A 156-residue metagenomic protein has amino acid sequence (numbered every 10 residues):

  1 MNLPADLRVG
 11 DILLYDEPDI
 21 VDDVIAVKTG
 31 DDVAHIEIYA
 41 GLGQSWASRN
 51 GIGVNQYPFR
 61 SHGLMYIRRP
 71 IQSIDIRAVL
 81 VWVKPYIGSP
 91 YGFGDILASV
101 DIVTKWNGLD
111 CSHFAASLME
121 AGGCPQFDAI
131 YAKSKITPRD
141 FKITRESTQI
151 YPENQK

Functional and structural regions predicted by a protein language model:
M1-D6: Mixed-charge, Lys/Arg-rich low-complexity intrinsically disordered regions
L7, I12-I71, I96-L109, P125: Glycine-rich catalytic cores of cysteine/serine-nucleophile enzymes that process amide/ester linkages in cell-envelope
I52, Y86, I136: Residue-level signal for pocket-adjacent positions within structured domains
Q56-P58, G92, T137: Helix N-terminus capping/helix-initiation residues
L64, G88-P90, P138, S147: Generic secondary-structure boundary/loop-capping signal
R68-E120: Long, low-complexity intrinsically disordered regions
A98-K156: Activation targets extended, charge/polar-rich intrinsically disordered C-terminal tails
